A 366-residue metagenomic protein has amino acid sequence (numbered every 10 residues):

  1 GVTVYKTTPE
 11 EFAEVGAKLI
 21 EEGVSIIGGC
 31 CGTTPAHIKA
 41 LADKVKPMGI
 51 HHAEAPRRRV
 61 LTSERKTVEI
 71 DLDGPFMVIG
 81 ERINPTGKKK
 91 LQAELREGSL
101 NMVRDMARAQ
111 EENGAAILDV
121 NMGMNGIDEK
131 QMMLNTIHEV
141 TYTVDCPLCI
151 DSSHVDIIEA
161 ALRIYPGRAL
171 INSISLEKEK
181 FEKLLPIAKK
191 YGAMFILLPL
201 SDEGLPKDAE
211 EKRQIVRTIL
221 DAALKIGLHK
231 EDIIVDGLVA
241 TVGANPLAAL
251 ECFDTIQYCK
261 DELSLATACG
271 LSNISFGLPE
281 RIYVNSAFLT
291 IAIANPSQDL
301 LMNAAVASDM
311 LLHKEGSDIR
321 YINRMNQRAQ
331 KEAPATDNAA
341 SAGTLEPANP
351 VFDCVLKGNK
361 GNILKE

Functional and structural regions predicted by a protein language model:
G1-D236, A240-E366: Domain-level signal for soluble alpha/beta catalytic cores
